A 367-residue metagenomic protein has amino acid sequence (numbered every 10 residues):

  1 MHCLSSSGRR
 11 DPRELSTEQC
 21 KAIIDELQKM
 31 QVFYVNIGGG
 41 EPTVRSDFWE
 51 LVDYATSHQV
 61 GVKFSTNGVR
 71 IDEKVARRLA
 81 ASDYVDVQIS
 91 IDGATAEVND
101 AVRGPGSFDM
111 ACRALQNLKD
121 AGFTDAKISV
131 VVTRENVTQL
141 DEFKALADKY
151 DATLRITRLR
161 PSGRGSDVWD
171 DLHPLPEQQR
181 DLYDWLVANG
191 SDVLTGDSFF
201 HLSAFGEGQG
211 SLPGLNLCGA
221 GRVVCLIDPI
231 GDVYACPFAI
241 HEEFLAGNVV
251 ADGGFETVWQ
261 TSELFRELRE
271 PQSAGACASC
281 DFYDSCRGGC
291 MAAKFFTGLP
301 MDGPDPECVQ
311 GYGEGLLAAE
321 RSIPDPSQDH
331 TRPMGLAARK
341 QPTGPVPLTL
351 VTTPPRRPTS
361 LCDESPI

Functional and structural regions predicted by a protein language model:
M1-D86: Conserved alpha-helical substructure of the radical SAM core
M1-S7, D25-K29, F255, D325-P326 (+2 more regions): N-terminal pre-core extensions flanking Radical SAM catalytic domains
L15, A81-V85, S90-V233, F238-G247: Radical SAM enzyme [4Fe-4S]-AdoMet core and its adjacent flexible, acidic and glycine-rich loops/tails across
T17, K21, R45, W49 (+7 more regions): Structural motif corresponding to alpha-helix initiation and N-cap regions
A55, F64, I89, G231 (+1 more regions): Conserved, mostly hydrophobic/aromatic
A152, R164, S198-G315: Accessory C-terminal segments flanking Radical SAM cores
F296-P304, C308, R321, Q341-V346 (+2 more regions): C-terminal accessory subdomain/extension
